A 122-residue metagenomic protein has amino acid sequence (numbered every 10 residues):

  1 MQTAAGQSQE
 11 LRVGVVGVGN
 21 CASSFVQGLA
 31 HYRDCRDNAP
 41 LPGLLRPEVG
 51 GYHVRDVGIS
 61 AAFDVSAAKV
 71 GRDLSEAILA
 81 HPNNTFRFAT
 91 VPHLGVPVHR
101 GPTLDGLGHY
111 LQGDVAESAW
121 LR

Functional and structural regions predicted by a protein language model:
Q2-R122: N-terminal glycine-/serine-/threonine-rich beta1-alpha1-beta2 phosphate-ribose binding loop of Rossmann-like
